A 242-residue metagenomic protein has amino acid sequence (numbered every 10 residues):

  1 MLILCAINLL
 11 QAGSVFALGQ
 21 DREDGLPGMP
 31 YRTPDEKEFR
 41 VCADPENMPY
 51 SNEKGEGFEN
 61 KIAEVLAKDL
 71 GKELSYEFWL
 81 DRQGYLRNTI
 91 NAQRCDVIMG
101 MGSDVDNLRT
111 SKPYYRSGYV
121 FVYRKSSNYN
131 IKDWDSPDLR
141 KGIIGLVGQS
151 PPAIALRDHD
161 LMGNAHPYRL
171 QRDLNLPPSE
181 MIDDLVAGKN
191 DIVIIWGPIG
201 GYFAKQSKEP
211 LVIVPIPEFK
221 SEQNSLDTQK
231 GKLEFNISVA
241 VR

Functional and structural regions predicted by a protein language model:
M1-Q11: Bacterial N-terminal signal peptides
Q11-G19: Signal peptide processing junction and immediate N-terminal pro/mature segment of secreted/exported proteins
L18-D106, L174-N175: Extracytoplasmic small-molecule ligand-binding "clamshell" domains of the periplasmic binding protein/Venus flytrap
R40-D44, G142-V147, V193, A240: Short, well-ordered beta-strand segments
P45-P49, E53-K68, F121-P177, P198-I199: Bilobed "Venus flytrap"/periplasmic-binding protein-like clamshell domains and structurally analogous long
E64, K68-D69, E73-D138, Q149 (+2 more regions): Acidic, polar ligand-binding/catalytic clefts
K72-E73, N91-G100, K141-I143, M181 (+3 more regions): Alpha-to-beta junction loops
N236-R242: A short beta-strand structural signal in non-transmembrane regions
